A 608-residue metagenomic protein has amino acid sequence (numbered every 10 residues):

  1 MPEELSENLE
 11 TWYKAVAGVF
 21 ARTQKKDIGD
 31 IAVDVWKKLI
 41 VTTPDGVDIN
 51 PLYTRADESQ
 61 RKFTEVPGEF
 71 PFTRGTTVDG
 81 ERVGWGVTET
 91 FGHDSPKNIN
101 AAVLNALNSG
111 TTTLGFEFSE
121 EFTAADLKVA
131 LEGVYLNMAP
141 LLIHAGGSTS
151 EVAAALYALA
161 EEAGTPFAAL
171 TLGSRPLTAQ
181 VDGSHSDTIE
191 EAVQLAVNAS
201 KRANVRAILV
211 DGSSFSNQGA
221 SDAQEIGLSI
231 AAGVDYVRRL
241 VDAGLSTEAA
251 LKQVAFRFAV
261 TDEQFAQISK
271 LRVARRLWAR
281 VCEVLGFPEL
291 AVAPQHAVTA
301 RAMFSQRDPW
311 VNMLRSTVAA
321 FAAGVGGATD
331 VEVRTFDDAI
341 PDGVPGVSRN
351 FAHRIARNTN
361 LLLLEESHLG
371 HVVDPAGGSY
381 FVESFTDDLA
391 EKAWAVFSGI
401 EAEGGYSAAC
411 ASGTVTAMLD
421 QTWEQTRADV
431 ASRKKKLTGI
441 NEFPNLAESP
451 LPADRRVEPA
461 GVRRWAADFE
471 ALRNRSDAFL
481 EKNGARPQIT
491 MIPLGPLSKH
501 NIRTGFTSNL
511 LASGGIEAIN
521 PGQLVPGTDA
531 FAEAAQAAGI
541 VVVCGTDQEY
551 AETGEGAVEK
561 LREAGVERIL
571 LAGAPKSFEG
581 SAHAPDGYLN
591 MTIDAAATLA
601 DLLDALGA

Functional and structural regions predicted by a protein language model:
M1-E263, A293-P294, D330-R334, P487 (+6 more regions): Catalytic alpha/beta active-site cores
M1-G18, T23-Q24, V35, L39-V41 (+5 more regions): Intrinsic disorder at enzyme termini
G46, G110, G164, W278 (+4 more regions): Conserved, mostly hydrophobic/aromatic
L141, A179-S184, N217-G219, T299-P309 (+3 more regions): Short beta-alpha connecting loops at secondary-structure transitions that line or flank enzyme active sites
S221-I226, T261-V273, A300-L314, G343-H353 (+4 more regions): Short glycine/threonine-rich loop-to-helix capping motif typified by GTGT followed within a few residues by an Asp-Pro
V234, V241-G244, K252-V260, R272-L290 (+2 more regions): Accessory "access/gating" subregions that flank catalytic or transport cores
V273, A279, E283-G286, V318-V325 (+10 more regions): Hydrophobic alpha-helix feature that most strongly marks membrane-spanning transmembrane helices and their immediate
P288-V298, R307-P341, S348-L369: Flexible glycine/proline-rich, aromatic-decorated loop/lid segments
